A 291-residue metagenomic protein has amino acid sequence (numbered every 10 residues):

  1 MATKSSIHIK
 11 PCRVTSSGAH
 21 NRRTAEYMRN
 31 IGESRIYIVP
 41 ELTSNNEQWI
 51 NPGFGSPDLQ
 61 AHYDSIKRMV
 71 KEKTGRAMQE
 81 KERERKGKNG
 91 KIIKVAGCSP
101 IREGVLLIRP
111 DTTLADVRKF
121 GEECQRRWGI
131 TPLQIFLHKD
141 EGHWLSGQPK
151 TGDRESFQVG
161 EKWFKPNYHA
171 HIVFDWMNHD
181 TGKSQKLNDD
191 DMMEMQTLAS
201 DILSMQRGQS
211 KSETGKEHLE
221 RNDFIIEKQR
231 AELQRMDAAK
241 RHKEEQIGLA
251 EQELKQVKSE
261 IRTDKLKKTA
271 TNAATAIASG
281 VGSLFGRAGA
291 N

Functional and structural regions predicted by a protein language model:
M1-R287: N-terminal nicking endonuclease/strand-transfer module with a His-rich metal-binding environment and a catalytic Tyr
